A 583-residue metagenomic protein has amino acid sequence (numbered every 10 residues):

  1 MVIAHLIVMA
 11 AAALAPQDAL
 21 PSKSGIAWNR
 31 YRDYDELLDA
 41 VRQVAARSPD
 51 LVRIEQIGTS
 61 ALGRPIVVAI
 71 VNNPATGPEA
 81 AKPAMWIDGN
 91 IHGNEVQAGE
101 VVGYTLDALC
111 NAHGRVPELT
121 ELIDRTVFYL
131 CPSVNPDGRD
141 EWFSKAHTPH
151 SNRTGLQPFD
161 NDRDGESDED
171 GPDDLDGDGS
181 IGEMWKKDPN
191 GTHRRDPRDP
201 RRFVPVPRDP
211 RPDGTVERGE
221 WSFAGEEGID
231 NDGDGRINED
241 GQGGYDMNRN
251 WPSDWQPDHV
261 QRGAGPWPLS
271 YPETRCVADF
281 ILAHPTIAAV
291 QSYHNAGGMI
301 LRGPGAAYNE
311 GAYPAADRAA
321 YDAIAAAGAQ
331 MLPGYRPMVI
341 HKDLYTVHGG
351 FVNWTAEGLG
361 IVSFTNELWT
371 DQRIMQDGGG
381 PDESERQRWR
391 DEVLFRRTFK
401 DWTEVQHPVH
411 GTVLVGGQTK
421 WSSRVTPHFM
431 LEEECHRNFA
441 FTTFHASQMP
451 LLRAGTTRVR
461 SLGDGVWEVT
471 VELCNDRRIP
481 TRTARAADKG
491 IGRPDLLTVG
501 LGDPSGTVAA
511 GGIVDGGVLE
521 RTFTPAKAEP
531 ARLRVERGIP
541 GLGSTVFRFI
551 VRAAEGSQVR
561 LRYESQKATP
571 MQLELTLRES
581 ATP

Functional and structural regions predicted by a protein language model:
L6-Q17: Hydrophobic h-region of N-terminal signal peptides that target proteins for export in Gram-negative bacteria
D18-N29, I87-G89, W255-Q261: Acidic/histidine-rich, surface-exposed loop or edge segments in extracytoplasmic proteins
D18-P65, L431: Short glycine- and acidic-rich boundary segments immediately preceding or forming the N-terminal edge of structured
R53, P65, F128-C131, D137 (+13 more regions): Metallocarboxypeptidase
A75, N475-I479, E555: Short, acidic/polar linear motifs in exposed loop/turn regions
A98-S144: Short helix-loop-beta-strand segments that form the rim/entrance of peptidase-like active sites
D160-D164, D176-D178, D230-D234: Acidic carboxylate motifs that coordinate Ca2+ or other divalent cations, activating on Asp/Glu
E536-T576: Low-complexity, intrinsically disordered segments enriched in Ser/Thr together with acidic residues
